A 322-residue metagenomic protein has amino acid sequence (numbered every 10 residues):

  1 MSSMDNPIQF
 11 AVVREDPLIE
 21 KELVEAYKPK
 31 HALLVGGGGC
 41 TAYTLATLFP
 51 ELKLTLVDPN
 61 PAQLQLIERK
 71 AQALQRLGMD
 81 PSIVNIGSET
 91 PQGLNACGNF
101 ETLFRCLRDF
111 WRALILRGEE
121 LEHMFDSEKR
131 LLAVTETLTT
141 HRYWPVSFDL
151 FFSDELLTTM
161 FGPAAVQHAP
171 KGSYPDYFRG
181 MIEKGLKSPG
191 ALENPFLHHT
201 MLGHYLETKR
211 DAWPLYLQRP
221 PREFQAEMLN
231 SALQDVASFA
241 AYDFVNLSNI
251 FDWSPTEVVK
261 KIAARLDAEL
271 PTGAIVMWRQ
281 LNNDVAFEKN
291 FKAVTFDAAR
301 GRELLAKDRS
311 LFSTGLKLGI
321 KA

Functional and structural regions predicted by a protein language model:
Q9-P29: Conserved alpha-helix/loop element of class I SAM-dependent methyltransferases that forms part of the SAM/SAH-binding
E22, R279-A322: C-terminal region signature
Y27, Q234-N246: A short acidic, Gly/Pro-enriched loop at the edge of an enzyme's catalytic core that lines a small-molecule cofactor
P29-G39, T55: Conserved class I S-adenosyl-L-methionine
L56-P61: Conserved acidic E/D residue at the C-terminus of a beta-strand in Rossmann-like folds
A62-Q218: Class I S-adenosyl-L-methionine-dependent methyltransferase module
N246, T272-D284: Conserved beta-strand signature within the Rossmann-like core of class I S-adenosyl-L-methionine
V259-T272: A short glycine-rich, Lys/Arg-flanked "PGG" loop and its adjoining helix->strand segment in the class I
